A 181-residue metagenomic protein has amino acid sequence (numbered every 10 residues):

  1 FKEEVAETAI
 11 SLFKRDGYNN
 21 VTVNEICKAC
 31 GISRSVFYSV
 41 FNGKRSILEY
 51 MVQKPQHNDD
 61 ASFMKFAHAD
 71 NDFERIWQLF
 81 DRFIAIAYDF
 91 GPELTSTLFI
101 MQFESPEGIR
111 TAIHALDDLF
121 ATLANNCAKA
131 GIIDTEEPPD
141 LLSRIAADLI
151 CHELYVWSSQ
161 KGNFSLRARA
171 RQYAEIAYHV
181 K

Functional and structural regions predicted by a protein language model:
K2-I10, H57, A61-S62, H114: A short, Lys/Arg-enriched amphipathic alpha-helix from helix-turn-helix/homeodomain DNA-binding modules
E4, T8, L12-S46, Y50: Helix-turn-helix
R15-N19, F90, A130: Short coil/turn segments at alpha/beta junctions that flank glycine-rich nucleotide-binding fingerprints
Y50, M64-F90, L142-A146, R167: Hydrophobic alpha-helical connector segments
H57-D60, S105-A130, D140-R144: Amphipathic alpha-helical packing segments from all-alpha helical-bundle domains
E74-W77, R110-I113, K129-A147, S165-R169: All-alpha amphipathic helical-bundle segments outside canonical DNA-binding/catalytic cores that form hydrophobic
A85, D118, T122-K129, R144-H152 (+1 more regions): C-terminal peripheral helix-coil segments that are non-catalytic and often amphipathic
A85-E107, Y155-S159: Amphipathic alpha-helical segments used for helix-helix packing
